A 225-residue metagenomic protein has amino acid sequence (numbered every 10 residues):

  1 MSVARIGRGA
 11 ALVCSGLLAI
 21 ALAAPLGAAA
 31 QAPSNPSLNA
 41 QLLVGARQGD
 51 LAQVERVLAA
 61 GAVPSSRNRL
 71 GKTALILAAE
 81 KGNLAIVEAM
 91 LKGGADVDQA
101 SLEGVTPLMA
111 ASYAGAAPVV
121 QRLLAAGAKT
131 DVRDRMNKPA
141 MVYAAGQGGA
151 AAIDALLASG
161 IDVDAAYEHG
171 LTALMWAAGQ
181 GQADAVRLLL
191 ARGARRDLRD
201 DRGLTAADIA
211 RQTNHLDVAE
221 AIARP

Functional and structural regions predicted by a protein language model:
S2, G27-A60, R69-K72, K92 (+1 more regions): Intrinsically disordered, low-complexity regulatory segments in ankyrin-centric signaling systems
V13-A24: Bacterial N-terminal signal peptides
V44-G49, L77-N83, A110-A116, Y143-G149 (+2 more regions): Ankyrin repeat A-helix N-terminal signature
D50-L58, N83-L91, A116-L124, G149-L157 (+2 more regions): Ankyrin repeat structural motif
L190, R196-P225: Leucine-rich solenoid repeat scaffolds
